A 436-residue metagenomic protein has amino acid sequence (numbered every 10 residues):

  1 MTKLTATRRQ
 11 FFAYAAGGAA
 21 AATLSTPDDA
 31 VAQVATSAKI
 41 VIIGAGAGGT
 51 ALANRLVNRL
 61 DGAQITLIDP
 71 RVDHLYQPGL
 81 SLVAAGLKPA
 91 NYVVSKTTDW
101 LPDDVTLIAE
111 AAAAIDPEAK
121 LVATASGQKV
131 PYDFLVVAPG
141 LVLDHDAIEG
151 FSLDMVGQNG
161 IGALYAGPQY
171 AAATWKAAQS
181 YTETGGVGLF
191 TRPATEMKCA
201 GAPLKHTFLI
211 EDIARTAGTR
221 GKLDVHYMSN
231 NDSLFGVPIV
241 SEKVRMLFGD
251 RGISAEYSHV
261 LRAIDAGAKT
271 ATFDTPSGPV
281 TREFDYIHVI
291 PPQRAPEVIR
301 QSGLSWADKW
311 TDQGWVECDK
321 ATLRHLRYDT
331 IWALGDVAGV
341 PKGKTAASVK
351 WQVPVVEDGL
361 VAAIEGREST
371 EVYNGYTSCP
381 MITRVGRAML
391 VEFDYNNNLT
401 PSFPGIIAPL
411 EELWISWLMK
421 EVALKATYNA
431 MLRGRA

Functional and structural regions predicted by a protein language model:
M1-A19: N-terminal secretory signal peptides and thylakoid transit peptides that target proteins across membranes
V31-T106, A194-P238: Beta1-alpha1 glycine-rich phosphate/pyrophosphate-binding loop at the start of Rossmann-like nucleotide-binding domains
D104-A114, V122, V130, R215-Q313: A Rossmann-like FAD-binding core segment of flavoenzymes
G140-A217: Glycine-rich dinucleotide-binding loop and its adjacent helix/turn
G150-T182, D285-Y286, I290-W351: FAD-site-proximal beta/loop scaffold in flavoenzymes
V337-Y373: A conserved FAD-binding loop/helix module that cradles the flavin
V361-L399: Active-site-proximal substrate-binding core of FAD-dependent oxidoreductases
L390-A436: C-terminal auxiliary extensions adjacent to catalytic cores
